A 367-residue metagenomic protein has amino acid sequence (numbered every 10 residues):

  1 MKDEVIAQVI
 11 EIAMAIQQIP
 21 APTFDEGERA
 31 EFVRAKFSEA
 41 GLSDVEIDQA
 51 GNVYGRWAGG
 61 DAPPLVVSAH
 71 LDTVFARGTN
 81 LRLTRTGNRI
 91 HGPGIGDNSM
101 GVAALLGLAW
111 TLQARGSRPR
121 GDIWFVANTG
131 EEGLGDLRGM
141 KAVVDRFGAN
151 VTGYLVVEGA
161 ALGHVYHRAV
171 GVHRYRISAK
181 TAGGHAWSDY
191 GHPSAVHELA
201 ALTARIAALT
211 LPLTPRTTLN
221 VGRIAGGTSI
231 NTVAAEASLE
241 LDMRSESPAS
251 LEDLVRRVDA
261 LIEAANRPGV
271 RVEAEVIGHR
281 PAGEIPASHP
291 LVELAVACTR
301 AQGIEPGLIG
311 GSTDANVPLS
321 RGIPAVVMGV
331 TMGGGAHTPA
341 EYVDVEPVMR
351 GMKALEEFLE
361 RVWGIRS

Functional and structural regions predicted by a protein language model:
M1-P93: Acidic/His- and Gly-rich active-site-bordering loop/insert found across diverse amide/peptide-bond hydrolases
E4, Q18, G159-L162, R176-K180 (+1 more regions): Metal-dependent amide/peptide-bond hydrolase catalytic core, centered on the "pita-bread" metallohydrolase fold
G27, R89, G94, N98-V170 (+3 more regions): Acidic/histidine-rich catalytic neighborhood of metal-dependent amide-processing enzymes
V33, V102-L112, M140-V143, L199-T203 (+2 more regions): Buried hydrophobic packing segments
A50, G60-L65, T79-N80, T86-N88 (+5 more regions): Short coil/turn connectors at secondary-structure junctions
V66, W124-V126, E273: A structural signal for isolated positions on well-ordered beta-strands in alpha/beta enzyme cores
L71-T86, V151, H167-S178, A297 (+1 more regions): Acidic-glycine-rich active-site phosphate/pyrophosphate-binding loop
F75, S117, Y166-V172, I230-A235 (+1 more regions): Short glycine/proline-enriched loop/turn "hinge" motifs that connect secondary-structure elements and lie
